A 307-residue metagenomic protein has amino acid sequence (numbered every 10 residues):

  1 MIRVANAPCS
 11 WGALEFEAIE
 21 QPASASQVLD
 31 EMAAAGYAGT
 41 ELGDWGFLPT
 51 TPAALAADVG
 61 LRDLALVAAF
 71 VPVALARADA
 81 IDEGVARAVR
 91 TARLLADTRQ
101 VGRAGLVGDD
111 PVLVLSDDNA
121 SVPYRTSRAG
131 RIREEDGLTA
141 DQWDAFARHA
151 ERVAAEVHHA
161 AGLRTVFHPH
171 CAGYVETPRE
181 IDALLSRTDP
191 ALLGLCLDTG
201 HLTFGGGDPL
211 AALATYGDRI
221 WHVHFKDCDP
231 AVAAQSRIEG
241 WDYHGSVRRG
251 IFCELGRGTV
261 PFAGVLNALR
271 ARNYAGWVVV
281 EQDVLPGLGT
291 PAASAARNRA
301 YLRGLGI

Functional and structural regions predicted by a protein language model:
N6, M32, T40, V59 (+7 more regions): Conserved, mostly hydrophobic/aromatic
C9-W11, G43-W45, V71-A76, D118-A120 (+5 more regions): Active-site beta-loop-alpha junctions enriched in small/polar residues
S10-S24, A76-G84, E135-D144, C253-R257: Active-site mouth loops of central-metabolism enzymes
I19-A23, V122-R131, A233-G245: Short, flexible, mixed-charge acidic loops at enzyme active sites
A23-G46: Catalytic domains of carbohydrate-active enzymes, especially glycoside hydrolases
G39-G60: Glycine-rich, proline-tolerant flexible connector loops at the mouths of alpha/beta enzymes
G39-T40, W143-E254, T259: Acidic/histidine-rich catalytic cores of soluble enzymes
L61, A65, A80-L195: Active-site acidic/histidine proton-transfer and metal-coordination neighborhood in alpha/beta enzyme cores
